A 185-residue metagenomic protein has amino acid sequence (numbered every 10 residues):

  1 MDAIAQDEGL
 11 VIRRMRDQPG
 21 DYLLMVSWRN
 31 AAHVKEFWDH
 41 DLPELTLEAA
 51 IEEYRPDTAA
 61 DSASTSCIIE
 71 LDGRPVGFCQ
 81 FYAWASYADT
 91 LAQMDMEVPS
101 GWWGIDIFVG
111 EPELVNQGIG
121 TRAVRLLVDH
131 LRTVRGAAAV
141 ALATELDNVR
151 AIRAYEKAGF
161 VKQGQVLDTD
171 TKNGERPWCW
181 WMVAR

Functional and structural regions predicted by a protein language model:
M1-L10, M15-R55: A short, well-structured alpha-helix characteristic of acyl/acetyltransferase catalytic modules
L45-L114, H130, R185: Acetyl-CoA-dependent GNAT
S64, G136-A137: Short, high-confidence coil segments that cap the C-terminus of an alpha-helix and link into the following beta-strand
P99-W102, A138-A141, E145-V149, Q165-R185: C-terminal "cap" of GNAT-fold acetyltransferases
N116-H130, R153-K157: Conserved acetyl-CoA-binding loop-helix of GNAT-fold acetyltransferases
L131-R135: Hydrophobic pocket-lining residues that define ligand/cofactor binding sites across diverse proteins
E156-V166: Conserved acetyl-CoA-binding loop of GNAT-fold acetyltransferases
